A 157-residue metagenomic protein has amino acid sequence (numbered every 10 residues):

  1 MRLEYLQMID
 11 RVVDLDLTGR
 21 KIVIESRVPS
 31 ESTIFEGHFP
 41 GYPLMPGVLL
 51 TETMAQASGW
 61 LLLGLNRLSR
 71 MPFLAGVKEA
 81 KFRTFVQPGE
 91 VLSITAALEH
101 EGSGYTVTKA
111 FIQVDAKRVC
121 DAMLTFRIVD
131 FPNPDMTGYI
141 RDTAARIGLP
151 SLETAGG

Functional and structural regions predicted by a protein language model:
M1-L3, R67: Short aromatic-glycine motifs in intrinsically disordered, low-complexity regions
E4-M45: Catalytic strand-loop segment that frames the active site of acyl-thioester-processing enzymes
L6-M8, L92, T106: Hydrophobic core residues within well-ordered beta-strands of beta-rich domains
D10-V13, K78, R83, A97-E99 (+1 more regions): Conserved positions in beta-strands of structured domains
K21, P88, A97-G157: HotDog/MaoC-like acyl-thioester-processing domains
S26, T95-L98: Short, hydrophobic/aromatic-enriched beta-strand segments in well-ordered soluble domains
H38-P46, L50-W60, L74: Compact, glycine-rich, soluble single-domain proteins
A57-S93, V119-M123, R127-V129: Hydrophobic beta-strand-centered segment that forms part of the acyl-chain substrate-binding groove
